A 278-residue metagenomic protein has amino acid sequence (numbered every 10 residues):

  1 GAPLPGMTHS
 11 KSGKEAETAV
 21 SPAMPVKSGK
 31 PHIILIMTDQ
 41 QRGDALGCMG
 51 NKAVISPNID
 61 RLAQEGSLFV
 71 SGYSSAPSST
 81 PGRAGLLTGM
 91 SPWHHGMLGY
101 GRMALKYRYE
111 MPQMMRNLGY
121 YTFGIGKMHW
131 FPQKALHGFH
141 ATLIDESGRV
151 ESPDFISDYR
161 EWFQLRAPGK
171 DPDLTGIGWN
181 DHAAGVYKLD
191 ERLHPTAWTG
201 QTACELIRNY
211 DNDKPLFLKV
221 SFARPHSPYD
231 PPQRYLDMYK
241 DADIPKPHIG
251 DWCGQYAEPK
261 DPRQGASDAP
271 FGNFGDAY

Functional and structural regions predicted by a protein language model:
G1-Y278: Formylglycine-dependent sulfatase
